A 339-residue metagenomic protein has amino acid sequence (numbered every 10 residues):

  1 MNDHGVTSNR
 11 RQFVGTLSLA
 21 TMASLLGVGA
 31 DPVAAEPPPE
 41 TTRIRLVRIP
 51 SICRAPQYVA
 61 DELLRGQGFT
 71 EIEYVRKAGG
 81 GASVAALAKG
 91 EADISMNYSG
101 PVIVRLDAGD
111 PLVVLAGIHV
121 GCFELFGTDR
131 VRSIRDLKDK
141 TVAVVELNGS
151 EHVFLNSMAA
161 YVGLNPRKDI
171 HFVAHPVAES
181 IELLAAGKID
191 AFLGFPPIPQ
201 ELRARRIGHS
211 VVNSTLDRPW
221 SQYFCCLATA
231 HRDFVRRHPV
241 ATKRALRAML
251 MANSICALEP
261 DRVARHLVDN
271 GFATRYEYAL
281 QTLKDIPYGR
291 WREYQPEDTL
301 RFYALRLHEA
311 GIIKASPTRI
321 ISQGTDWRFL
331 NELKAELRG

Functional and structural regions predicted by a protein language model:
M1-Q12, L19-A23: N-terminal secretory signal peptides
G29-E36: Signal peptide processing junction and immediate N-terminal pro/mature segment of secreted/exported proteins
E36-A174, L183, D190-P196, I207 (+2 more regions): Short, glycine-/small- and polar/acidic-enriched structural segments that line small-molecule recognition paths
Q67-F69, L216-S221, Y288-P296: Short, solvent-exposed loop/beta-turn-alpha elements that line the ligand-binding surface or hinge of extracytoplasmic
G100, E179-D269: Pocket-lining segment of extracytoplasmic ligand-binding domains
I118-G127, G208-V235, I286, I321-Q323 (+1 more regions): Periplasmic-binding protein-like
R236-A315: Secondary-structure end/capping motifs
H308-G339: Conserved C-terminal helix/tail region of periplasmic/extracytoplasmic solute-binding proteins
